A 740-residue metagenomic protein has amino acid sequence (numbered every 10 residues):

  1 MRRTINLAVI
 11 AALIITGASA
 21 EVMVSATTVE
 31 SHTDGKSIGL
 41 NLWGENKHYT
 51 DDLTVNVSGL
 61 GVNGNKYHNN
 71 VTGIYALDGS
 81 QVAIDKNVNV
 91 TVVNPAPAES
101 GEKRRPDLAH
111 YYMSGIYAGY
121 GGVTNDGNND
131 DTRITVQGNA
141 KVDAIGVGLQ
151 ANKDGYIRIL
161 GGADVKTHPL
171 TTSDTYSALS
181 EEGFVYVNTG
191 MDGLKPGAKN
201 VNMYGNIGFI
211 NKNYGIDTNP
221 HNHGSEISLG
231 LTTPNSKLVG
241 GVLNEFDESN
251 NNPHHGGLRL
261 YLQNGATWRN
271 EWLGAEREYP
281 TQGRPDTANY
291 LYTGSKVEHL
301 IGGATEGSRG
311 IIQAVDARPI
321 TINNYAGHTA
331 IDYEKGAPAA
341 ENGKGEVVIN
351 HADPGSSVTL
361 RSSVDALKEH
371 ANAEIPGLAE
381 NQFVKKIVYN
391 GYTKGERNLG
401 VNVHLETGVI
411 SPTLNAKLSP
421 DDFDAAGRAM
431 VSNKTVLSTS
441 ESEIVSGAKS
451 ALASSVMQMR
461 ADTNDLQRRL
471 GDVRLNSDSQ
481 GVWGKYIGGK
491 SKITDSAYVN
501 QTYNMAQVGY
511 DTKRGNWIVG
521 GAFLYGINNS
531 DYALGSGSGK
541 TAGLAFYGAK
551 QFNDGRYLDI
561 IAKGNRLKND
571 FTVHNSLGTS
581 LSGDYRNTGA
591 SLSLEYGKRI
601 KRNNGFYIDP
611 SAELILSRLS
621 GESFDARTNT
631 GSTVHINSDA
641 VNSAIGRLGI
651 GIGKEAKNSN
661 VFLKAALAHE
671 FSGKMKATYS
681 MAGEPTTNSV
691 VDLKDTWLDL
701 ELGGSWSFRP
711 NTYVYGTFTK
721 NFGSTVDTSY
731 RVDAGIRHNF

Functional and structural regions predicted by a protein language model:
M1-E21, G548: Gram-negative bacterial Sec-dependent N-terminal signal peptides
E21-V22, G327-K344, T359-D511, N587: Outer-membrane translocation/initiation segment of Type V secreted surface proteins
T28-W43, N56-G79, P95-T124, D130-R133 (+6 more regions): Extracellular beta-strand/beta-solenoid scaffold signature
N200, Y204, F209-K386: Extracellular beta-strand/loop-rich repeat segments of large surface/secreted proteins
L238, N516-G521, D554-L558, F606 (+2 more regions): Repeated loop/turn-to-beta-strand initiation elements of outer-membrane beta-barrel proteins
S440-N604, T719, S724, R731 (+1 more regions): Outer membrane beta-barrel translocator domains of Type V secretion systems
S496-T502, A533-G535, K568-R586, S620-N642 (+1 more regions): Solvent-exposed, glycine/polar-rich loop segments of beta-barrel outer-membrane systems
A545-K550, R602, H635-F740: Outer membrane beta-barrel transmembrane domains
